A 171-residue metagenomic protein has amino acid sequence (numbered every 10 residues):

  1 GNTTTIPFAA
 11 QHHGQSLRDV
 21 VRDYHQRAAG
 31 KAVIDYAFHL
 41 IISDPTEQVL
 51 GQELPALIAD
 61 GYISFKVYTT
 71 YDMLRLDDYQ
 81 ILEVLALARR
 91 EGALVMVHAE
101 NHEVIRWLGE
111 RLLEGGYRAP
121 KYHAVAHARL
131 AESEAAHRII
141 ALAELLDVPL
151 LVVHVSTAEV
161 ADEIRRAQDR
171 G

Functional and structural regions predicted by a protein language model:
G1-K31: Metal-associated gating/positioning segment near the N- to mid-region
T3-I6, A37, M96, L151: Structural detector of well-ordered beta-strand residues that form the stable sheet scaffold of enzyme domains
P7-A9, V33, Y117-K121: Short N-terminal helix-initiation segments at or just after the protein's N-terminus
A9-H12, A37-L50, T69, A124-L130: Active-site mouth loops of central-metabolism enzymes
Q15, Q48, R75-L76: Residues that form or flank phosphate/diphosphate-binding pockets in enzymes that use nucleotide phosphates
D19, I34, E91-A93: Short acidic, glycine/proline-enriched helix-loop-strand junctions
R27-I41: A glycine-rich helix N-cap at a beta->alpha junction
Q52-T69, M73-G171: Histidine/acidic residue-rich metal-binding segments in metalloenzymes
